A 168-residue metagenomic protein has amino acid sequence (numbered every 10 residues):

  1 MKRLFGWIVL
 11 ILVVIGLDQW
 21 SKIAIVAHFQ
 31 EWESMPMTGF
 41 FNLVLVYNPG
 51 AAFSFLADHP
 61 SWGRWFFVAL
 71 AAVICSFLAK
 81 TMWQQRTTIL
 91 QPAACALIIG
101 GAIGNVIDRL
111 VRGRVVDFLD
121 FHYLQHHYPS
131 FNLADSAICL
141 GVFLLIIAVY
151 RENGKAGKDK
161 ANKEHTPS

Functional and structural regions predicted by a protein language model:
M1-S168: Alpha-helical transmembrane bundles and membrane-interface segments of multipass inner-membrane proteins
